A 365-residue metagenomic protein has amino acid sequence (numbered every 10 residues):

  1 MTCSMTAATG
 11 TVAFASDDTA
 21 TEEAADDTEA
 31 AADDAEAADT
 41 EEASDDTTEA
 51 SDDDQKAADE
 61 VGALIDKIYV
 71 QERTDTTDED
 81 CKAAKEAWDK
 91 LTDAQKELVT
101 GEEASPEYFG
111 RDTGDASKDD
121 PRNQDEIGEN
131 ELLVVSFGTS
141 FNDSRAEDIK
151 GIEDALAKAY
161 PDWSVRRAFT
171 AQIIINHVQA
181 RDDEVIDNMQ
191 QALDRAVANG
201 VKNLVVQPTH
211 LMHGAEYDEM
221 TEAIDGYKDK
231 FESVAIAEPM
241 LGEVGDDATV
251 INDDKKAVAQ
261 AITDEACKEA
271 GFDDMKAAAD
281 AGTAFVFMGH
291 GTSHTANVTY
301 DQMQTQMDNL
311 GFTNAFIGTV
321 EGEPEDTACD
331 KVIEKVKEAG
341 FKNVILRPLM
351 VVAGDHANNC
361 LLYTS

Functional and structural regions predicted by a protein language model:
T6-T21: Sec-dependent signal peptide cleavage junction
E41, D45-D59, E107-E131: N-terminal low-complexity, Pro/Thr/Ser-rich intrinsically disordered segments that act as propeptides or flexible
A50-D112: Beta-rich interaction/scaffold domains
I152, G291-V332: Redox- and metal-dependent alpha/beta enzyme cores, enriched for Fe-S-associated oxidoreductases and cofactor-handling
W163-R181, P239-V244, T313-D330: Short connector loops at secondary-structure junctions
D182-R195: Glycine-rich, highly charged phosphate/nucleotide-binding loops
A198, H213-G289, A296-T299, M303-Q306: A substrate-binding/cap region within the structured catalytic cores of diverse enzymes
Y363-T364: Conserved small/polar residues in nucleotide/adenosyl-binding loops
